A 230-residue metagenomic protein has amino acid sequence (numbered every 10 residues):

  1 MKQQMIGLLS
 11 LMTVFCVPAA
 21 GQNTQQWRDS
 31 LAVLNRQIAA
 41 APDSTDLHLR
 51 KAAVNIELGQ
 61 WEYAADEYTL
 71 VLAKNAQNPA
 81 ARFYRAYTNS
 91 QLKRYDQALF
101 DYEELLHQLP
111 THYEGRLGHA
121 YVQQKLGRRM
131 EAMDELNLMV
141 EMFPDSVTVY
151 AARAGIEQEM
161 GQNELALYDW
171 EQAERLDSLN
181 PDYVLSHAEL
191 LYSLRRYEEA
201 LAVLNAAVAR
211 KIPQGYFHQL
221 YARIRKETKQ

Functional and structural regions predicted by a protein language model:
P18-E62, D66: N-terminal leader/linker segments that initiate helical-solenoid repeat arrays
T24-V33, G59-L70, L92-E104, L126-L138 (+2 more regions): Structural signature of tandem alpha-helical TPR/SEL1-like repeats, specifically the intra-repeat loop/turn
Q25-R28, L190-S193, E198-Q230: Terminal, low-structured helical/coil segments at or just beyond the last alpha-helical repeat
L34-A39, L72, L106, V140 (+2 more regions): A conserved position within tetratricopeptide repeats
T45-D46, P79-A80, Y113-E114, V147-T148 (+2 more regions): Helix-start (N-cap) detector for alpha-helical repeat units in TPR-like alpha-solenoids, especially tetratricopeptide
R50, Y84, G118-Y121, A152 (+2 more regions): Canonical tetratricopeptide repeat
I56, F83-S90, Q124, A151 (+2 more regions): Position-specific recognition of the canonical hydrophobic site in helix A of tetratricopeptide repeat
